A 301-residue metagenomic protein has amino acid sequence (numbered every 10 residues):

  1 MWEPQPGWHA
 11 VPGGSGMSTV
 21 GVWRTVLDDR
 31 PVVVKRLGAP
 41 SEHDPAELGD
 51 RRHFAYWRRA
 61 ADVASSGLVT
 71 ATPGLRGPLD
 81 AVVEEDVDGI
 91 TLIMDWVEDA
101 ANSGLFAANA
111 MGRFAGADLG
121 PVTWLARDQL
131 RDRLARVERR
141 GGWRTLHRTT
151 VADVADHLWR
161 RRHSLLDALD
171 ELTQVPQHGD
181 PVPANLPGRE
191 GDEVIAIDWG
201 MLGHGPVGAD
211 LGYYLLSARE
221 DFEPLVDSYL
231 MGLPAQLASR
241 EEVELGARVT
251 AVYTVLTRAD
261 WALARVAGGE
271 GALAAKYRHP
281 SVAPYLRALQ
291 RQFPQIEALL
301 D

Functional and structural regions predicted by a protein language model:
M1-E85, R189-V194, I296-D301: Conserved NTP-binding catalytic cores of kinases and kinase-like/nucleotidyltransferase enzymes across multiple kinase
G16-D28, V33-V34, H163-A209: Active-site acidic catalytic loop and adjacent metal/ATP-binding pocket of ATP-dependent phosphoryl transfer enzymes
A60-S65, M111-F114, Y214: AlphaC helix (C-helix) of the protein kinase catalytic domain N-lobe, especially the conserved acidic-hydrophobic
E84, L92-D99: Short pocket-lining segment of the protein kinase catalytic domain that shapes the ATP-binding cleft
V97-L134: Conserved kinase catalytic-core helix
T123-A168, L286, Q290-E297: Active-site catalytic-loop/activation-segment of kinase and kinase-like phosphoryl-transfer enzymes
G208-L237, V252-R291: Active-site activation/catalytic loop segments of kinase-like enzymes and analogous catalytic loops in related
L237-A251: All-alpha amphipathic helical-bundle segments outside canonical DNA-binding/catalytic cores that form hydrophobic
